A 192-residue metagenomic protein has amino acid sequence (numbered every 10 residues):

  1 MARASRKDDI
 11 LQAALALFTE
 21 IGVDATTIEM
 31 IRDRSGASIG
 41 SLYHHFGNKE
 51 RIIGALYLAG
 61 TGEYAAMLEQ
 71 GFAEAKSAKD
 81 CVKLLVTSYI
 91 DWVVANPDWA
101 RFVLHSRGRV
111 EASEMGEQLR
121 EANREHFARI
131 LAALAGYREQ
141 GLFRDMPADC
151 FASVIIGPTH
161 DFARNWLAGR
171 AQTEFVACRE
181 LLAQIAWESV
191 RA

Functional and structural regions predicted by a protein language model:
M1-S5, A16, A168: N-terminal intrinsically disordered/low-complexity leader segments
R6-A14, I31, L56-G60, Y64 (+2 more regions): Generic hydrophobic, amphipathic alpha-helix propensity
R6-D9, L17-R51, A55: Helix-turn-helix
I10-F18, Y89, A186: Short hydrophobic clusters on alpha-helical segments that form packing/core surfaces in small helical domains
A55, E69-A95, F151-I155: Hydrophobic alpha-helical connector segments
G62-A65, E69, S113-Q140, D149-S153: Amphipathic alpha-helical packing segments from all-alpha helical-bundle domains
G71, T87-V94, L104-R109, A186-S189: Helix-loop "lid/cap" segments that line or gate small-molecule binding pockets
D98-H105, G116, R138-I185: Hydrophobic/aromatic-rich alpha-helical bundle segments in the mid-to-C-terminal region
